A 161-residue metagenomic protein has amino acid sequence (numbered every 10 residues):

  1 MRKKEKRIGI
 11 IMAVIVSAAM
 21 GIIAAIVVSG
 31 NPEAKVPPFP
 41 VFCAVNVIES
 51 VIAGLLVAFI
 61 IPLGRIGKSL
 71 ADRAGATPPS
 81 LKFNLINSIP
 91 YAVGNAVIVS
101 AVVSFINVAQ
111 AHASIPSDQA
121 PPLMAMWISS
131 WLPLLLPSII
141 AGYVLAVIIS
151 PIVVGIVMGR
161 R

Functional and structural regions predicted by a protein language model:
M1-R161: Juxtamembrane/disordered regions of integral membrane proteins
